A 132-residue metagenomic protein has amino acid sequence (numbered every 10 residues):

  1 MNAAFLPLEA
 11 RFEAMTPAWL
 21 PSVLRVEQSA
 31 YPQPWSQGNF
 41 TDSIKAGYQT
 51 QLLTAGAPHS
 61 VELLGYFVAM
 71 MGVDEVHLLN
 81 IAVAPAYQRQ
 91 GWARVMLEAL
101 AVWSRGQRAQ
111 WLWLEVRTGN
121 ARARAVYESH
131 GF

Functional and structural regions predicted by a protein language model:
M1, Q49, W111-R117: Conserved catalytic core of the tyrosine transesterase superfamily
F5-Q90, R94-Q107: Acetyl-CoA-dependent GNAT
A46, A123-R124: Short Asp/Glu-rich motifs
I81, R124-V126: Short secondary-structure transition/capping segments
A82, T118-N120: Active-site-proximal loop/turn and secondary-structure-junction residues that shape catalytic pockets, frequently
L97, N120-A123: Short glycine/proline-centered loop/turn elements that form peptide/ligand docking sites
S104-E115, V126: Conserved GNAT acetyl-CoA-binding A-motif
Y127, F132: Conserved active-site tyrosine of GNAT-family acetyltransferases
